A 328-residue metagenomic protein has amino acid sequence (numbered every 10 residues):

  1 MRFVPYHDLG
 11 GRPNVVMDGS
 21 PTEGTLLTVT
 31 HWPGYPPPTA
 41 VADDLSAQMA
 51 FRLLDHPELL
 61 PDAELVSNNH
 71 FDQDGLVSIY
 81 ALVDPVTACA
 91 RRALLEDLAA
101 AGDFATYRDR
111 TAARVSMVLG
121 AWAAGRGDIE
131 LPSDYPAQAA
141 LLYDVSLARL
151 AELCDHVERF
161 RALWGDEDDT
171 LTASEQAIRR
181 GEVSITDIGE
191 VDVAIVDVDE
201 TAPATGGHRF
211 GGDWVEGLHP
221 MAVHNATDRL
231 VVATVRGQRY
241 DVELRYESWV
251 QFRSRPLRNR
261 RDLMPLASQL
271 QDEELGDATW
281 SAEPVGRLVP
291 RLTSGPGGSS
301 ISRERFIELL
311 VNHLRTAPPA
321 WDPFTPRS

Functional and structural regions predicted by a protein language model:
M1-V15, G19-L27, P33-D44, D62-A63 (+1 more regions): C-terminal accessory domains and tails appended to enzymatic cores
L9-G10, F51-H56: Conserved phosphate-binding catalytic cores of ATP/NTP-utilizing and phosphoryl-transfer enzymes
G24-T30, L54-H56, S78: Short amphipathic alpha-helical segments, especially helix-boundary/capping motifs
A42-Q48, H56-A124: Active-site histidine-anchored catalytic micro-motif
L53, L82, H313: Residues that form generic nucleotide/phosphate-binding pockets
